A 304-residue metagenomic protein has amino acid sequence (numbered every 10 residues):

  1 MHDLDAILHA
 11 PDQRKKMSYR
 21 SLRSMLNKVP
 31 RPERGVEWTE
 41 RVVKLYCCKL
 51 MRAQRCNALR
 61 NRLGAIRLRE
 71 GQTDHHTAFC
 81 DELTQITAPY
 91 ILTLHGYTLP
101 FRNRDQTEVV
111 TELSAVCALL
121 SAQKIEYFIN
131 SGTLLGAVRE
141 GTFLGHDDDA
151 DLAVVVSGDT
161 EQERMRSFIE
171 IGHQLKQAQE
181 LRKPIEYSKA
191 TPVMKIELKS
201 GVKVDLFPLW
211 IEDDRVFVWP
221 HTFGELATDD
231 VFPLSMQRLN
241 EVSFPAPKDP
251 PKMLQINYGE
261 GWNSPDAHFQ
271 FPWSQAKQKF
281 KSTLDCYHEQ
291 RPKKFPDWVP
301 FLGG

Functional and structural regions predicted by a protein language model:
M1-L26: Non-catalytic protein-protein interaction scaffold segments in large eukaryotic complex-forming proteins
R23-I129: Helical scaffold of the NTase/Pol beta-like nucleotidyltransferase catalytic core
T98-D105, E112-C117, S121, I169-A227 (+4 more regions): Conserved catalytic core of two-metal-ion nucleotidyltransferases
C117-A150: Active-site nucleotide-donor binding segment shared across nucleotidyl transfer reactions
A137, Q162-S167: Extended catalytic core of nucleotide-activated donor transferases of GT-like folds
G141-Q162, E241: Catalytic metal-binding acidic patch
N257-W262: Acidic, metal-coordinating catalytic segment for phosphate/diphosphate chemistry, firing primarily on the Nudix
